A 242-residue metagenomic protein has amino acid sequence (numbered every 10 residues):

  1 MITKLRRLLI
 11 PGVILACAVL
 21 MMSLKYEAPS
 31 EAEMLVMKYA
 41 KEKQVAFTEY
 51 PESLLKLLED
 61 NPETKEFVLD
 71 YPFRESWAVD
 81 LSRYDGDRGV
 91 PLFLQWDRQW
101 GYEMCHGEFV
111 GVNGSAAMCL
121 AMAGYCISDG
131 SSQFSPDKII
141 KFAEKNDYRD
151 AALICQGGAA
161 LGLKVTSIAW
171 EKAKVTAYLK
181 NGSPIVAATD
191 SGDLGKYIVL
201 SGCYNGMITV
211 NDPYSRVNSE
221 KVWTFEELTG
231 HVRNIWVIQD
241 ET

Functional and structural regions predicted by a protein language model:
M1-I14: N-terminal Sec-pathway targeting helices
L15-V19: N-terminal signal-anchor transmembrane helix specifying type II single-pass membrane topology of secretory-pathway
L20-K141: Active-site-adjacent structural segments surrounding the nucleophilic cysteine of cysteine proteases and isopeptidases
M21-K43, G182-S183, I208-N211, F225-E227 (+1 more regions): N-terminal entry module detector
G107, W223-T224: Short, polar loop/linker segments at the starts of domains and inter-domain junctions
G107-A116, S131, N146-D150, S167 (+1 more regions): Extracytoplasmic/periplasmic, Sec-exported soluble proteins
Q133-W170: Mid-length scaffold segments of soluble, non-membrane domains
A159-S215, S219-E220, T229-H231, Q239-E241: Active-site-adjacent substructure of cysteine-protease-like catalytic cores
